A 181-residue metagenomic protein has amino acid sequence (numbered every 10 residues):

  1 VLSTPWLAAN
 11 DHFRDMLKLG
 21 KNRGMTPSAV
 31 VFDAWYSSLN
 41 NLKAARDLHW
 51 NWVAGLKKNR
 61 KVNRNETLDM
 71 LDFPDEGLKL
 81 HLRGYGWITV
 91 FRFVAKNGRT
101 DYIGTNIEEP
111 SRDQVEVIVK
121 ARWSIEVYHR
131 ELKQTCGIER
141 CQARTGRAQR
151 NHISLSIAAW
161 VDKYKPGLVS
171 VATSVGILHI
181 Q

Functional and structural regions predicted by a protein language model:
V1-Q181: Single, function-defining residue in the core of a domain
